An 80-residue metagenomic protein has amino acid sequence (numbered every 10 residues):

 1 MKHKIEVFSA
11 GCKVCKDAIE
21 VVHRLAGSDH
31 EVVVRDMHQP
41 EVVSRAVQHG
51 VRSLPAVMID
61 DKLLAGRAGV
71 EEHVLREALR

Functional and structural regions predicted by a protein language model:
M1-S28: Local sequence-structure signature of Cys/Sec-based thiol-disulfide redox active-site neighborhoods
V7-A10, V34, R67: Small/polar loops that bind or transfer phosphate-bearing groups
C12-K13, M37-P40, G69: Short, surface-exposed acidic/glycine-rich loop or hinge patches that mediate macromolecular interfaces
G27-E31, V51: Short glycine/proline-enriched coil/turn segments at helix->beta-strand junctions
H30-V42: Thiol-based oxidoreductase modules, predominantly thioredoxin-like and allied folds used for disulfide exchange
H49-M58: Structural micro-motif
I59-R80: Non-catalytic, surface beta->alpha helical segment in thiol-disulfide oxidoreductase systems
